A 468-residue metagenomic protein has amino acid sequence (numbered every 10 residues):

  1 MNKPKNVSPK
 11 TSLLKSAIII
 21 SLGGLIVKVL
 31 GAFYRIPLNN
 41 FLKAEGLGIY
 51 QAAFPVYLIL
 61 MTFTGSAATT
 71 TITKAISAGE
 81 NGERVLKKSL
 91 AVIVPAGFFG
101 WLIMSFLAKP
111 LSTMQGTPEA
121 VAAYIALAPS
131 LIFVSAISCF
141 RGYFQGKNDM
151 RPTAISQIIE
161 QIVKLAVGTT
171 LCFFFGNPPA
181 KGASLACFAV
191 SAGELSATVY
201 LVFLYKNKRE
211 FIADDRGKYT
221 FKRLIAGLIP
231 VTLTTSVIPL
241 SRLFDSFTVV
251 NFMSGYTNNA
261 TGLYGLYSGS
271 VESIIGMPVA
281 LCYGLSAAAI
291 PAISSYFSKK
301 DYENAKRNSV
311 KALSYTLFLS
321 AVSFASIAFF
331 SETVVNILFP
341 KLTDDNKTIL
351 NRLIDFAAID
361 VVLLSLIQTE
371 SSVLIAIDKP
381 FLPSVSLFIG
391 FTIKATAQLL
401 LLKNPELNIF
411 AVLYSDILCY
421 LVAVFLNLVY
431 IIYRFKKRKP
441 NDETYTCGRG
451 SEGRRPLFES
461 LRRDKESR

Functional and structural regions predicted by a protein language model:
M1-L30, R84, K218-I238, Y430-I431 (+4 more regions): N-terminal membrane topogenesis motif
S12-T69, W101, S105, L131 (+1 more regions): Signature of the first transmembrane helix
S16-G31, V190-A197, L201-Y205, K218-P291: Transmembrane helical elements of multi-pass membrane transporters/channels
G65-E80, V279-K300: Helix-loop junctions and terminal segments of transmembrane helices in multi-pass membrane transport/translocation
F99-V121, V322-D344: Short membrane-interface helical motifs at transmembrane helix boundaries in multi-pass membrane transporters
L102, T117-F140, T343-E370: Alpha-helical transmembrane segments of multi-pass membrane proteins
F133-S156, V361-I389: Membrane-interface junctions at transmembrane-helix termini in multi-pass inner-membrane proteins
N148-P152, I162-T198, F381, F391-F425 (+1 more regions): Membrane-interface helix-loop junctions in multi-pass transport and translocation proteins
